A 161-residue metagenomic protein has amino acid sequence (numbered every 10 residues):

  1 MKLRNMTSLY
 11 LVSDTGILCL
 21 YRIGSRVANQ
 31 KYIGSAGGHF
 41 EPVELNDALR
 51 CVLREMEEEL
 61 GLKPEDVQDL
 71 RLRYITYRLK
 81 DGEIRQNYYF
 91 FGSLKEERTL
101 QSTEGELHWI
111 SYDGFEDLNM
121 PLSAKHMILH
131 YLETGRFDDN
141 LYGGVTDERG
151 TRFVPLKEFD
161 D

Functional and structural regions predicted by a protein language model:
M1-L9, D14, S25: Acidic, metal-coordinating catalytic segment for phosphate/diphosphate chemistry, firing primarily on the Nudix
N5, K31, I84-F90, H108: Short beta-strand micro-motifs in enzyme catalytic cores
S13, I75-T99, L129-H130, T134: Active-site-adjacent beta-strand/loop module that shapes the phosphate/pyrophosphate-binding cleft
G16-E57, T151-D161: Conserved Nudix-box catalytic region and its N-terminal flanking loop in Nudix hydrolases and closely related
K63-R73: A short coil-to-beta-strand element that immediately follows conserved catalytic motifs
T99-Y131, L156-K157: NUDIX/MutT-family hydrolases
E133-D161: Charged phosphate-binding loop/patch that engages nucleotide di/tri-phosphates or the phosphate backbone of nucleic
